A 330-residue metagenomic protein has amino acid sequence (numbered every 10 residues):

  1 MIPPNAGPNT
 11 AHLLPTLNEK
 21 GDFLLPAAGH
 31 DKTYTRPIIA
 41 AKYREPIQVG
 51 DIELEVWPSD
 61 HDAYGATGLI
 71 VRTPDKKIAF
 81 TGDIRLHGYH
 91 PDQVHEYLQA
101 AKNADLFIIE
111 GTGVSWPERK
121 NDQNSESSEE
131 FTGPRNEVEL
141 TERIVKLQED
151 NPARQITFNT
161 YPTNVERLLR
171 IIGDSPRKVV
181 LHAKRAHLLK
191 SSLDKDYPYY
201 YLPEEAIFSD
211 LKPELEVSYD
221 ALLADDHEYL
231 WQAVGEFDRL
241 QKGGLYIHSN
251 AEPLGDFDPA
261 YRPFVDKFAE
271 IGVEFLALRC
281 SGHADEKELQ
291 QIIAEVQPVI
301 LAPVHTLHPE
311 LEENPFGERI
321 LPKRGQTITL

Functional and structural regions predicted by a protein language model:
M1-E166, R170: His/Asp/Glu-rich metal-coordinating catalytic cores of metallo-dependent phosphodiesterases/hydrolases acting on
M1-H12, I108, K178-L188, I247-N250 (+1 more regions): Short internal beta-strands
P8-L14, W116-P117, A186-S191, L254-F257 (+1 more regions): Short, charged/polar "capping" segments at the starts of alpha-helices and the immediately preceding loops
L13-P15, A66, Y89-P91, L188-D194 (+3 more regions): Short, charged, surface-exposed secondary-structure boundary motifs
D60-D62, G82-I84, G111-T112, Y161 (+5 more regions): Active-site metal-binding loops of divalent metal-dependent hydrolases
G111-R119, K184-K195, R279-K287: Short connector loops at secondary-structure junctions
D122-L240, V304: Hard-cation-handling environments
I172-R177, E205-L330: C-terminal regulatory/interaction regions
